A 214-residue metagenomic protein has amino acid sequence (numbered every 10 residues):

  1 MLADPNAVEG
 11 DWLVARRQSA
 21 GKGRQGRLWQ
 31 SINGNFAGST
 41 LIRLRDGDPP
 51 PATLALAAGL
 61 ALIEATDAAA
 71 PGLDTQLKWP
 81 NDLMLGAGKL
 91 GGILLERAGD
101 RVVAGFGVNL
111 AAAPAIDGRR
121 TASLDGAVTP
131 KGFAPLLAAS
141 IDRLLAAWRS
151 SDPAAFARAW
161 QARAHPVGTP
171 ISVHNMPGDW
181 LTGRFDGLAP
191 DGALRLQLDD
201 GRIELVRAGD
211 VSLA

Functional and structural regions predicted by a protein language model:
M1-P71: N-terminal lobe of the biotin/lipoate ligase/transferase fold
D46-T75, L85-A214: Long, positively charged amphipathic alpha-helical accessory segments at protein N-termini or as interdomain linkers
D82: Conserved active-site carboxylates
